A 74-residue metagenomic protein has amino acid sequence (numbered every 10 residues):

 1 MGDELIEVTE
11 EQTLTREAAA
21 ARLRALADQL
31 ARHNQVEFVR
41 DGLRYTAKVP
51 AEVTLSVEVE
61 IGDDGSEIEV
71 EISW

Functional and structural regions predicted by a protein language model:
M1-R16: Extended, compositionally biased eukaryotic interaction scaffolds
E10, R32-S56: Short, structured protein-protein interaction patches enriched in aromatics and acidic/basic residues, typified by
D28-R32, V49, G62-D64: Solvent-exposed loop and beta-edge segments used for protein-protein assembly and interaction
V53-W74: C-terminal edge-of-domain segments
